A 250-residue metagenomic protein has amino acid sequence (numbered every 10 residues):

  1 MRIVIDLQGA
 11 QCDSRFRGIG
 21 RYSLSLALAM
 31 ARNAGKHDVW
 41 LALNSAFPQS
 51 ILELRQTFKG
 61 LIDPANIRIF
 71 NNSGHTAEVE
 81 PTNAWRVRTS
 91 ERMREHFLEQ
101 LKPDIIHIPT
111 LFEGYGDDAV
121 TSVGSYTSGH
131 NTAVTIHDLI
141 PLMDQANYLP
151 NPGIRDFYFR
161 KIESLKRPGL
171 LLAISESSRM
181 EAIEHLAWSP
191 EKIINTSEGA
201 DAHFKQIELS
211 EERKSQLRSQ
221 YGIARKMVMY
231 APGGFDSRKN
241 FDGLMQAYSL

Functional and structural regions predicted by a protein language model:
M1-L250: Carbohydrate transferase catalytic cores enriched for Leloir-type hexosyltransferases
